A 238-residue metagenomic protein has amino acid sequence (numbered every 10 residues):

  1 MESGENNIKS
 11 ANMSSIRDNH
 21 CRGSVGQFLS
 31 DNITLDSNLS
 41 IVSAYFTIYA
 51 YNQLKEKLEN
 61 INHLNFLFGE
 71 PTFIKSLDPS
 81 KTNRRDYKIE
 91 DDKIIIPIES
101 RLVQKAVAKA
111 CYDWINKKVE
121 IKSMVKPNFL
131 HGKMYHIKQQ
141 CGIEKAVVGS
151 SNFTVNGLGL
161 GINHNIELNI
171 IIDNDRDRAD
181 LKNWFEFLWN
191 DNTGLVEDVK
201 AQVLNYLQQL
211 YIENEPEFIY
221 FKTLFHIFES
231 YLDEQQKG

Functional and structural regions predicted by a protein language model:
M1-G238: PLD/PLD-like phosphodiesterase catalytic module centered on the HKD motif
